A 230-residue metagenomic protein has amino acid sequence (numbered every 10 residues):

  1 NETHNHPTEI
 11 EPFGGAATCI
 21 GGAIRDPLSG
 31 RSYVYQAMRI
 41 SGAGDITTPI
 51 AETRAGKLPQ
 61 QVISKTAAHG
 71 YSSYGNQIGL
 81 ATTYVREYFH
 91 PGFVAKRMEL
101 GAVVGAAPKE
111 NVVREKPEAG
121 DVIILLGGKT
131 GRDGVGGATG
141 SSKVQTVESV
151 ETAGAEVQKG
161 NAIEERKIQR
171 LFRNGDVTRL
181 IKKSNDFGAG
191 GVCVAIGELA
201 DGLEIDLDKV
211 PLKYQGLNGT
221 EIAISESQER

Functional and structural regions predicted by a protein language model:
N1-R230: Glycine/proline-enriched, intrinsically flexible loops and inter-domain linkers
